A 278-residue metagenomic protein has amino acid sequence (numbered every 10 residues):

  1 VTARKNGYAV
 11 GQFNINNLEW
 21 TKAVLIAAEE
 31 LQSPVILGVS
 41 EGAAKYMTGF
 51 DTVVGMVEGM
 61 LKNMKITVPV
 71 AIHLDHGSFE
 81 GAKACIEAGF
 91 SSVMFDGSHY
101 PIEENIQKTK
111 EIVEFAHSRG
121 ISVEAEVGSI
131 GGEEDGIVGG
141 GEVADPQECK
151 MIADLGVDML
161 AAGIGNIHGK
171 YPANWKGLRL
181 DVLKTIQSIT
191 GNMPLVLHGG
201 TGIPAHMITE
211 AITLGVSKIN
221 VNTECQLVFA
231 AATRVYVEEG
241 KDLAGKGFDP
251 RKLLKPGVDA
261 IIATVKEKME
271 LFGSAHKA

Functional and structural regions predicted by a protein language model:
V1-G11, G247-P250: Generic N-terminal amphipathic, Lys/Arg-enriched alpha-helix
V1-T2, N6, L18-A43, F50-T67 (+6 more regions): Alpha/beta enzyme core
Y8-N16, E41-K45, K252, P256: A short N-terminal beta->alpha junction/helix N-cap motif
V10-N14, I72-H73, M94, L195-H198 (+1 more regions): Short catalytic-loop micro-motif centered on adjacent basic/acidic residues
N14-I15, I72-H73, E103, G139 (+2 more regions): Residue-level marker of alpha-helix boundaries and capping positions
I164, G199-T201, T223: Active-site proximal loops enriched in glycine and acidic residues that flank catalytic Cys/His/Asp and coordinate
Y236-D249: Active-site gating loops and adjacent loop-to-helix segments of metal-dependent hydrolytic enzymes
K246-I262: Short, flexible active-site recognition loops that position polar ligands and cofactors
